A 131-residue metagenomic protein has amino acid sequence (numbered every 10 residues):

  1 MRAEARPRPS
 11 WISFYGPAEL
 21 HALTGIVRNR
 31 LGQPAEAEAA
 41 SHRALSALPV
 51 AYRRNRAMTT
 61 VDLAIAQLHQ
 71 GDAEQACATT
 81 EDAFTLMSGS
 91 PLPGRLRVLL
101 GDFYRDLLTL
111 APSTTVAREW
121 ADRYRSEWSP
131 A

Functional and structural regions predicted by a protein language model:
M1-A131: Conserved binding/catalytic microenvironments
